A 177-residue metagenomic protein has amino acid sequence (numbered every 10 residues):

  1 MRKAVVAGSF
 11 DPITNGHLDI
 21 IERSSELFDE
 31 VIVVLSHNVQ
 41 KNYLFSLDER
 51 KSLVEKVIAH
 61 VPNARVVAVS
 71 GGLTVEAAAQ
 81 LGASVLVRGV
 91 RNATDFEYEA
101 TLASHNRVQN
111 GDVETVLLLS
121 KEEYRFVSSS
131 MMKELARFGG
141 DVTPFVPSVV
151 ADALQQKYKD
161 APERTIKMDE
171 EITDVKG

Functional and structural regions predicted by a protein language model:
M1-G177: Nucleotidyltransferase catalytic core that binds NTPs
